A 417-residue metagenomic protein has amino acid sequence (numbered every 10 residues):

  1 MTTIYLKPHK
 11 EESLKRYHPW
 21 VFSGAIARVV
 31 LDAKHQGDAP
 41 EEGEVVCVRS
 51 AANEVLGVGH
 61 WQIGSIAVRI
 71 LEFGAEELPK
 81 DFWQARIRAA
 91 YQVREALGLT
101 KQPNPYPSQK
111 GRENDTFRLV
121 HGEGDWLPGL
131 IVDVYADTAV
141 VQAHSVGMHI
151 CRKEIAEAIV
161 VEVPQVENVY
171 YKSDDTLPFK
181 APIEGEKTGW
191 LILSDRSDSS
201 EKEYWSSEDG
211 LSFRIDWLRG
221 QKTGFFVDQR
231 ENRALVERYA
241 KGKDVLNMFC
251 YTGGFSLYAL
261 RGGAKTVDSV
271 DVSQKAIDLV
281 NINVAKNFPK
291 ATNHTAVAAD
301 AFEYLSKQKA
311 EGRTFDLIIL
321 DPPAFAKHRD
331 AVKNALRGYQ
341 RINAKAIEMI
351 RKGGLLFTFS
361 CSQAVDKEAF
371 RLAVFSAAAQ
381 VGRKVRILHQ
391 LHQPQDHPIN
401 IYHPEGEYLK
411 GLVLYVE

Functional and structural regions predicted by a protein language model:
M1-V134: Non-catalytic accessory regions of SAM-dependent methyltransferases
V120-D133, H149-F226: Non-catalytic substrate-recognition/targeting regions of SAM-dependent transferases
G242-Y251: Conserved class I S-adenosyl-L-methionine
T252-A264: Conserved SAM-binding loop of SAM-dependent methyltransferases across substrates and taxa, primarily the Class I
T266-D271: Conserved SAM-binding motif I beta-strand of class I
K275-D316: S-adenosyl-L-methionine
F315-K345: Mobile active-site "lid"/loop adjacent to the S-adenosyl-L-methionine
L355-E417: C-terminal catalytic and target-recognition region of SAM-dependent MTase-like enzymes, primarily methyltransferases
